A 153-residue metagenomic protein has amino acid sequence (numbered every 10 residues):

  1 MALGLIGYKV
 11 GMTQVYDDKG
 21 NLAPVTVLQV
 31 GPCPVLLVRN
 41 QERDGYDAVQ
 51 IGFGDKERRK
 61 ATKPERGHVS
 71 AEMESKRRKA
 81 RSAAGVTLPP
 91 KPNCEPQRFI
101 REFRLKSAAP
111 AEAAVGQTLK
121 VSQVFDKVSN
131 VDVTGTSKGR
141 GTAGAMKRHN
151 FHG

Functional and structural regions predicted by a protein language model:
M1-G153: Extended basic (Lys/Arg/His-rich) segments that typically form rRNA-contacting surfaces in ribosomal proteins
